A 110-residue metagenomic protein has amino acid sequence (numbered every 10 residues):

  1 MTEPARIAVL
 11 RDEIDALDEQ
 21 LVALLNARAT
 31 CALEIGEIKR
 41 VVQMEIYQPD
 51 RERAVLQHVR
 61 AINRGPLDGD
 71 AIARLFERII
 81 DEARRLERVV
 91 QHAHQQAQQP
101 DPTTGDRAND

Functional and structural regions predicted by a protein language model:
M1-D110: Domain-level signature for soluble enzymes in the chorismate/prephenate branch of the shikimate pathway
